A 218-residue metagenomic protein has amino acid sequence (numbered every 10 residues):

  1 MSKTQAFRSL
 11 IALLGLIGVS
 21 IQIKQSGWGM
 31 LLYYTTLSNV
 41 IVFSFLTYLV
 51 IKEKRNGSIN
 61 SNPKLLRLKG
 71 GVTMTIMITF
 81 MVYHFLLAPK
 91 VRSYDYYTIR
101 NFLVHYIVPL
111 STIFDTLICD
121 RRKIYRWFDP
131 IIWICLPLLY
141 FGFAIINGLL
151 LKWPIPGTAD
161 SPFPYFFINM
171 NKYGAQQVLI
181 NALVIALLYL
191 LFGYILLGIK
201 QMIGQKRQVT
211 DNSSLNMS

Functional and structural regions predicted by a protein language model:
M1-I11: N-terminal membrane topogenic signal
L14-Q22, I76-F85, L136-I146: Aromatic-anchored segments of alpha-helical transmembrane domains
S20-W28, Y83-Y94: Juxtamembrane "helix-exit" motif on the non-cytosolic side of transmembrane helices
W28-T36, K64-L65, R92-V104, F128-D129: Non-cytosolic membrane-interface motifs at loop->transmembrane helix junctions
Y33-L37, I41, Y48-F85: Hydrophobic/aromatic-rich structural module bridging two neighboring secondary-structure elements via a short loop
N39-K52, I107-C119, A182-L197: Hydrophobic cores of alpha-helical transmembrane segments in multi-pass inner/ER membrane proteins, independent
L138-F166: Juxtamembrane non-transmembrane "cap" segments at the membrane-aqueous interface of multi-pass membrane proteins
P156-I195: Membrane-interface transmembrane-helix boundary segments in multi-pass integral membrane proteins
